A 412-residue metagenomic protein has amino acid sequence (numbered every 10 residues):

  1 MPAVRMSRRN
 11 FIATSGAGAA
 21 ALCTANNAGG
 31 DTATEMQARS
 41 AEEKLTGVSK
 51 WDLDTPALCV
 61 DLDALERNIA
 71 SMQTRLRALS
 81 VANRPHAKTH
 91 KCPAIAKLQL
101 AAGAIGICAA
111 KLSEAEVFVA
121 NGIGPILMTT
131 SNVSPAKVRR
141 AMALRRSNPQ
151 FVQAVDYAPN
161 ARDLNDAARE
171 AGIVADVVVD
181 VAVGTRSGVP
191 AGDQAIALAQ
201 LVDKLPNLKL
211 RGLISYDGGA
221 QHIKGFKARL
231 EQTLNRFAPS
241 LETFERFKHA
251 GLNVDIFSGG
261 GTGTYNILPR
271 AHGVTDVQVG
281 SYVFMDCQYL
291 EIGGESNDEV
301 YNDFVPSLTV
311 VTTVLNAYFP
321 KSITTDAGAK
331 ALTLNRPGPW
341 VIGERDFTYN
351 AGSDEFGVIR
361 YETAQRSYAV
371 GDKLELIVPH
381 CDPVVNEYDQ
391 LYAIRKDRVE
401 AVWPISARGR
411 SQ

Functional and structural regions predicted by a protein language model:
M1-A19: N-terminal secretory signal peptides and thylakoid transit peptides that target proteins across membranes
A3, A182-G294: Active-site loop/helix belt of alpha/beta enzymes
R8, I12, A317-Q412: C-terminal accessory subdomain/extension
A25-R75: C-terminal segment of N-terminal export signals and the immediately downstream linker at the start of the mature
K50-L62, G124-S131, M142-Q153, K224-L234 (+1 more regions): Glycine-rich tight-turn/loop motif centered on a GG-T
L65, K88, F118, V179 (+5 more regions): Conserved, mostly hydrophobic/aromatic
H86-H222: Active-site-proximal beta-alpha core segment in soluble small-molecule metabolic enzymes
T264-I342: Active-site loop ensemble at the mouth of alpha/beta enzyme cores that anchors a bound cofactor
